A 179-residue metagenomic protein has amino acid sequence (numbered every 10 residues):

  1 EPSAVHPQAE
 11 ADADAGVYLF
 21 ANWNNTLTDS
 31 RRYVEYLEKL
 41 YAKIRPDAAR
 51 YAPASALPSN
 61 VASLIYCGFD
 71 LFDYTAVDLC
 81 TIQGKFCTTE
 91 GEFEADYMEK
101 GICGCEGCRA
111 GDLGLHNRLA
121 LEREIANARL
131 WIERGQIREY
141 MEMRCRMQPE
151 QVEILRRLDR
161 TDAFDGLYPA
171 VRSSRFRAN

Functional and structural regions predicted by a protein language model:
E1-G111: Glycine-rich phosphate/ribose-binding loops and adjacent secondary-structure elements that form binding surfaces
C105-N179: C-terminal extensions of enzymes
